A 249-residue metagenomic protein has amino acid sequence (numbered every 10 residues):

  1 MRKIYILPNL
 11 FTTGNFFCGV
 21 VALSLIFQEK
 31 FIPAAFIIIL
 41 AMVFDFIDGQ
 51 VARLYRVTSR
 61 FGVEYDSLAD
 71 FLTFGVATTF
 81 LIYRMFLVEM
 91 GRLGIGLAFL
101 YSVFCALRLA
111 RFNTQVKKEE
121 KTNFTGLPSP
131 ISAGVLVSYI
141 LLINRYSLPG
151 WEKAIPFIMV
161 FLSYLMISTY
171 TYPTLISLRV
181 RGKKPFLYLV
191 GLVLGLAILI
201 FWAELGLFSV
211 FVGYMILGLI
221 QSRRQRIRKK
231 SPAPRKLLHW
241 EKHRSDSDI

Functional and structural regions predicted by a protein language model:
M1-F46, Q221-I227, S245-I249: Topogenic membrane-insertion module of multi-pass membrane proteins
M1-L10, F61-A69, E120-P128, T174-K184: Short, amphipathic, aromatic/basic-enriched membrane-interface segments that mark the entry/exit of transmembrane
L7-T13, L54-A110, Y139-L141: Multi-pass membrane catalytic core of lipid/isoprenoid biosynthesis enzymes
F17, V43, I47-V51, L68 (+1 more regions): Active-site His/Glu-centered metal-binding helix of metallohydrolases
V20-L23, L40, F44, T78 (+4 more regions): Alpha-helical transmembrane segments of polytopic integral membrane proteins, especially the permease/helical cores
V21-F36, L72, V76-F99, S138-I155 (+1 more regions): Helix-coil boundary and interhelical linker segments in multi-pass alpha-helical membrane proteins
D48-S59, A106-E120, I167-I176, L219-S222: C-terminal ends of transmembrane helices
K121-I249: C-terminal membrane-associated helical module and adjoining short loops/tails
